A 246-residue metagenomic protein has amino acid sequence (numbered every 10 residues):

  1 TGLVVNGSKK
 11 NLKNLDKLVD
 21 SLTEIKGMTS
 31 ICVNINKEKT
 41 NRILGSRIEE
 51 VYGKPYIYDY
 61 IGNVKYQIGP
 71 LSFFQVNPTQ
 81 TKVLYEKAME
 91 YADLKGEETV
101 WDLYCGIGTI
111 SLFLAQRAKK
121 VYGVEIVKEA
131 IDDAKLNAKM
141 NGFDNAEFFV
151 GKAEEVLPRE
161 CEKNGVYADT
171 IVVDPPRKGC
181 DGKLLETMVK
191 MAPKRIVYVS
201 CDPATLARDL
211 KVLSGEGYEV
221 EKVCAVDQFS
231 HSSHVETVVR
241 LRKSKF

Functional and structural regions predicted by a protein language model:
T1-K9: Carbohydrate-binding surface patches
K10-F246: Rossmann-like S-adenosyl-L-methionine
